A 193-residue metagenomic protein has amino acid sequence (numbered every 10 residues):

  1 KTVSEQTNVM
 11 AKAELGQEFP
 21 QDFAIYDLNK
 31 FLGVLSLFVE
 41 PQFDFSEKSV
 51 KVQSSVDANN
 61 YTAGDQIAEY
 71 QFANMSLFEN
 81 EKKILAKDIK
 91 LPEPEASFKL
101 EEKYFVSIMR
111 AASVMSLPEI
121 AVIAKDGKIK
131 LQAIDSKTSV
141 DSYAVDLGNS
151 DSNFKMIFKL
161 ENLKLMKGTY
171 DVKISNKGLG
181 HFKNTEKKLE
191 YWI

Functional and structural regions predicted by a protein language model:
K1-A73, L91-I193: DNA polymerase processivity clamps
A73-P92: Long, charge-dense
